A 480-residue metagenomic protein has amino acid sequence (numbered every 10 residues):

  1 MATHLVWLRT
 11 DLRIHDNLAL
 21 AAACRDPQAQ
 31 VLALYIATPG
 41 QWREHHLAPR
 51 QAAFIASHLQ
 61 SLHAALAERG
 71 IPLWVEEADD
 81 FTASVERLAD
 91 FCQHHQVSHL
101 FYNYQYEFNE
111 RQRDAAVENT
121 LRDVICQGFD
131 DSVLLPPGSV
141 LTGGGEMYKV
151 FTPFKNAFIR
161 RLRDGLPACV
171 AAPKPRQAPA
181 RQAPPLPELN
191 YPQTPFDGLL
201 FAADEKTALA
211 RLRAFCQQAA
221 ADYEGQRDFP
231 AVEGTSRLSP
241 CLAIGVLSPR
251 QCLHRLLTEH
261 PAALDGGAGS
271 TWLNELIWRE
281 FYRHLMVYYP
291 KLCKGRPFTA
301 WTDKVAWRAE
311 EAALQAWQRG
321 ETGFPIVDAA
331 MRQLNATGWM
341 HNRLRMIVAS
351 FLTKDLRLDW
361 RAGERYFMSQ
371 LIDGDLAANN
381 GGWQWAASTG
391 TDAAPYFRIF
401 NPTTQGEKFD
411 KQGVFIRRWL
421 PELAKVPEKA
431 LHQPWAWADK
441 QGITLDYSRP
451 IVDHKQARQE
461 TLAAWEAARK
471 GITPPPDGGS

Functional and structural regions predicted by a protein language model:
M1-L166, V170, A268, A378 (+4 more regions): Trp/Phe/Arg-rich N-terminal binding region typifying the photolyase-homology
H15, F54, H58, D204 (+2 more regions): Soluble or luminal CAZymes and related metallo-dependent hydrolases
A19, H58, L62, A208-F215 (+6 more regions): Alpha-helical packing segments of well-folded alpha/beta enzyme cores
H46, L314, L445-S448: Short coil/turn segments at secondary-structure junctions
V124, G145-T299, F409-D410, V414-S480: Glycine/tryptophan-enriched, flexible segments
E233-E422: Active-site-proximal binding-pocket segments
